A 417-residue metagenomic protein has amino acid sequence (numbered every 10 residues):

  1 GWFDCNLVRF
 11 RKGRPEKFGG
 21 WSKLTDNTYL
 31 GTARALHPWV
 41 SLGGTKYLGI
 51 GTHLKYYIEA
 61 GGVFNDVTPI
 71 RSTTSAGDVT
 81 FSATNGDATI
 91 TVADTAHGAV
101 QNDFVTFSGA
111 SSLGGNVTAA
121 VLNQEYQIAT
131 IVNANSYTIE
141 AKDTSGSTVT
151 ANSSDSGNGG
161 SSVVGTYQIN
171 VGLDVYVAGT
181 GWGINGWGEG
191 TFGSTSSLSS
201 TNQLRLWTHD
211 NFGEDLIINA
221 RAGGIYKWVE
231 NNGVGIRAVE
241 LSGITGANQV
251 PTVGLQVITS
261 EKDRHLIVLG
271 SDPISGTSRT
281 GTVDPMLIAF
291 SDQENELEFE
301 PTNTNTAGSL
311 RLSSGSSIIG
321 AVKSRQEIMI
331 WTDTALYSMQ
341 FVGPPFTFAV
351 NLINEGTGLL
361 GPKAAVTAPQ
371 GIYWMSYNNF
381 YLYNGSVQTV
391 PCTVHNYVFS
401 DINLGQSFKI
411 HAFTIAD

Functional and structural regions predicted by a protein language model:
G1-T73, I169-S196, K227-V229, P251-T334 (+1 more regions): N-terminal beta-propeller domains
G31-P38, N202-T208, A247-T259, S317-G320 (+2 more regions): Repeated scaffold domains used in trafficking and secretory/extracellular systems, primarily beta-propellers
L42-T45, D210-D215, T259-H265, S324-Q326 (+2 more regions): Short, solvent-exposed coil/turn segments at beta-strand boundaries
G49-I50, S197, N219-A222, S242: A fold-level detector for beta-propeller and closely related beta-sheet-rich head/sensor domains
D66-L206, G233-V250: Small/polar beta-strand repeat architecture
D66-S72, R237-G243, P301, F348-I353 (+1 more regions): Beta-propeller fold detector
E214-W228: Hydrophobic or amphipathic alpha-helical targeting/insertion segments
S314-D417: Beta-sheet-dominated scaffold domains
